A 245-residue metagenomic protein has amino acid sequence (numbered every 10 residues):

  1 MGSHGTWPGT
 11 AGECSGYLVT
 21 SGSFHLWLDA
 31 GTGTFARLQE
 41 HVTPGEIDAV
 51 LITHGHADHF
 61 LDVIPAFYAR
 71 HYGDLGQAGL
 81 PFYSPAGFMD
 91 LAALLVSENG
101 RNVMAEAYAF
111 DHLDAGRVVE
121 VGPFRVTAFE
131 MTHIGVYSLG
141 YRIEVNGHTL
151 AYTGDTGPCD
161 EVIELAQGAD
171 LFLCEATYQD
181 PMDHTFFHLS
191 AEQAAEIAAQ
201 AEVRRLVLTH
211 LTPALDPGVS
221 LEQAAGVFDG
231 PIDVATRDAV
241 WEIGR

Functional and structural regions predicted by a protein language model:
M1-G45, S138-G154, L171: Conserved beta-strand hairpin/beta-sheet module of binuclear metal-dependent hydrolase folds, prominently
M1-S3, E98, E120-V126: Short Pro/Gly-enriched beta-strand edge/turn motifs at strand-loop
P8-G12, V103-A105, H112-T177: Active-site-proximal loop/helix segment associated with metal-binding centers of metalloenzymes
W27-G31, D48-G55, P85, A151-G154 (+3 more regions): Active-site neighborhood of phospho(di)ester-bond hydrolases with catalytic His/Asp-centered motifs
G33-P81: Active-site metal-binding motif and surrounding structural segment of the metallo-beta-lactamase
L38, V63-A66, A92-L95, V162 (+2 more regions): Hydrophobic packing residues within well-ordered alpha-helices of enzyme cores
L75-L80, F88-F110: Active-site neighborhood of divalent metal-dependent phosphoester bond hydrolases
G157-R245: Cap/insert and terminal regions of metallo-dependent hydrolase folds
